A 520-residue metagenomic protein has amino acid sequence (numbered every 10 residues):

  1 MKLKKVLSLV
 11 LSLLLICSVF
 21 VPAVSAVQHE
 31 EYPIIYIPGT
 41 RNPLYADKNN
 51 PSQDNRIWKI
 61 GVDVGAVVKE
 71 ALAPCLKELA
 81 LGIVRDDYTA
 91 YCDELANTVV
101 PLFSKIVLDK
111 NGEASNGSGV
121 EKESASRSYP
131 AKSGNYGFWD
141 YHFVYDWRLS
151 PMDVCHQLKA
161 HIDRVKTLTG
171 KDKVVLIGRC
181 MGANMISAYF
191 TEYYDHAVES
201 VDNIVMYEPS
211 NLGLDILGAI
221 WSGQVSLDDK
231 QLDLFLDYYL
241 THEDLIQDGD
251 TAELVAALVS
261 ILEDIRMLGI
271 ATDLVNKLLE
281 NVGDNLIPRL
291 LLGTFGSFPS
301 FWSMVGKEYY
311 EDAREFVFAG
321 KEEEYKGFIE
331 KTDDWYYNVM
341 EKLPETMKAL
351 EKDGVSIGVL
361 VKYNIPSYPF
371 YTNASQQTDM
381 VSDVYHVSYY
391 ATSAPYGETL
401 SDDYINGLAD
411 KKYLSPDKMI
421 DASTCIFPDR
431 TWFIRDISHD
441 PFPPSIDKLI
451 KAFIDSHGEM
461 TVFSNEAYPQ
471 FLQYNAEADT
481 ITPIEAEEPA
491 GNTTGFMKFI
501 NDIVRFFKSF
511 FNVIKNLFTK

Functional and structural regions predicted by a protein language model:
K4-S25: Sec-dependent N-terminal signal peptides of Gram-positive bacterial secreted proteins and lipoproteins
S8, R179-C180: Intrinsically disordered and other compositionally biased segments
V24-I34, N512, T519-K520: Low-complexity, acidic Ser/Thr/Pro-rich repeat tracts that form intrinsically disordered stalk/linker regions of very
V27-I177, N184-Y238, P366, N373-V504: N-terminal non-catalytic accessory region
Y141-Y145, L149, N281-S375: Alpha/beta-hydrolase fold catalytic core
I162, K166, V259, N276-L279 (+3 more regions): Residue-level detector of alpha-helical secondary structure
K230-E323: Alpha/beta-hydrolase-fold enzymes
